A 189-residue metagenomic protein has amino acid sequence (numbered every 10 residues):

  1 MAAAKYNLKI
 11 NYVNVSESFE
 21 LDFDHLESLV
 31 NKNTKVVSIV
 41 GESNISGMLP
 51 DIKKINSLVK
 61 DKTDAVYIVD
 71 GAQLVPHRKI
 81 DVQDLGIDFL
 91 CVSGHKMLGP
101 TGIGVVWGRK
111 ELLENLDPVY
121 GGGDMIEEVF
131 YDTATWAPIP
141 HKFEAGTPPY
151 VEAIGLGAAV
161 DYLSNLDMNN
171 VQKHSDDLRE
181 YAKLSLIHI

Functional and structural regions predicted by a protein language model:
M1-L186: Pyridoxal 5′-phosphate
